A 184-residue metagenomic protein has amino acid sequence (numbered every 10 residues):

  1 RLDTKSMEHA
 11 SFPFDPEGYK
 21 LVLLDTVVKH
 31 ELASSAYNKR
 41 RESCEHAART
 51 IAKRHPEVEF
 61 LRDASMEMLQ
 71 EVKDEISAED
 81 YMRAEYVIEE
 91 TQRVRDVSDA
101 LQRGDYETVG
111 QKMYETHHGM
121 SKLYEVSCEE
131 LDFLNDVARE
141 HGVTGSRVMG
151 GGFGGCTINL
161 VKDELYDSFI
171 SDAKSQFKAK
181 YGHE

Functional and structural regions predicted by a protein language model:
R1-G145, L160-E184: C-terminal nucleotide
G154-L160: Short, small-residue alpha-helix embedded
